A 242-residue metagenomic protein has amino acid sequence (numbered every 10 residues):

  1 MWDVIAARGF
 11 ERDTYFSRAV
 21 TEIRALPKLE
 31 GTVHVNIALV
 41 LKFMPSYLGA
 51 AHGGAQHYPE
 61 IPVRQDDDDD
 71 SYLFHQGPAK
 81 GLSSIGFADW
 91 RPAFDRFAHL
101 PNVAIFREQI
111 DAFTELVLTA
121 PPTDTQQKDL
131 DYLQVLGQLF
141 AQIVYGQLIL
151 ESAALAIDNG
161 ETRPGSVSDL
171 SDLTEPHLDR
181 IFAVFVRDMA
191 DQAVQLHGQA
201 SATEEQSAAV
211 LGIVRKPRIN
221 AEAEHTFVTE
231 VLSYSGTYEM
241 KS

Functional and structural regions predicted by a protein language model:
M1-S242: Flavin-dependent oxidoreductase catalytic core characteristic of acyl-CoA dehydrogenase/oxidase-like enzymes
